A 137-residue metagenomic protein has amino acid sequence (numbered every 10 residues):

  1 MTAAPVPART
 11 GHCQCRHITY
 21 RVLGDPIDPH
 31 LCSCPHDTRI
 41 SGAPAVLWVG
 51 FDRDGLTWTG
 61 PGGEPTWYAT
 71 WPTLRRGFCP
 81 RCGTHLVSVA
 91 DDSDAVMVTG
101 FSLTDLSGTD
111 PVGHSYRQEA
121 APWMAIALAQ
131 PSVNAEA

Functional and structural regions predicted by a protein language model:
M1-A137: A short Gly-Trp-Pro
